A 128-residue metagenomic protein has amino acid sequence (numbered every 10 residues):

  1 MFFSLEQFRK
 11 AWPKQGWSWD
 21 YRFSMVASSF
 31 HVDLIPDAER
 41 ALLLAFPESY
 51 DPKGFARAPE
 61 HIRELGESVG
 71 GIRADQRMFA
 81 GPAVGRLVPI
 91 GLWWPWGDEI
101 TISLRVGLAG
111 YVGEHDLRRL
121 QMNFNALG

Functional and structural regions predicted by a protein language model:
M1-G128: A cross-family detector of function-defining hotspots
